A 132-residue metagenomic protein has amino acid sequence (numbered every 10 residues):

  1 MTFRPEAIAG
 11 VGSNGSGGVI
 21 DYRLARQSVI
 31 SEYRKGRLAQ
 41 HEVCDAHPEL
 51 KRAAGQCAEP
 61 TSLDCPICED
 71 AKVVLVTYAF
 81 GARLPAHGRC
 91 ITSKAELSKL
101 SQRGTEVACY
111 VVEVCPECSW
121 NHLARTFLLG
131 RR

Functional and structural regions predicted by a protein language model:
M1-P48: N-terminal alpha-helical interaction blocks
A25-I30, V73-F80: Short acidic/polar alpha-helix capping motifs at helix-coil junctions
Q40-G55, S93-S101: Short Cys/His-rich Zn2+-coordinating modules
A58-C65, V111-V112: Residues immediately within or flanking Cys/His clusters that coordinate Zn2+ in small zinc-binding modules
C65-E69, C115-C118: Short cysteine-rich clusters marking metal-coordination/redox-active sites
E69-V74, N121-H122: Cys/His-rich microdomains that often coordinate metals
A79-R89, G130-R132: Short cysteine/histidine-rich metal-coordination sites, predominantly Zn2+-binding motifs
S98-R132: Short, compact, well-ordered microdomains
